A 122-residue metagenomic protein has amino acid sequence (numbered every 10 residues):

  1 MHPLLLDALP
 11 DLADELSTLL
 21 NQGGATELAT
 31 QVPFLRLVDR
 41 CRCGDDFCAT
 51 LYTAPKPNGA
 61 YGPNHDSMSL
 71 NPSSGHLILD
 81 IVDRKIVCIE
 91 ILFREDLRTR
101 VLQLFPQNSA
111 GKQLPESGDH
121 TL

Functional and structural regions predicted by a protein language model:
M1-D66, V101-L122: N-terminal domain-onset segments
G62-G111: Aromatic- and glycine-enriched beta-alpha-beta binding-site module
